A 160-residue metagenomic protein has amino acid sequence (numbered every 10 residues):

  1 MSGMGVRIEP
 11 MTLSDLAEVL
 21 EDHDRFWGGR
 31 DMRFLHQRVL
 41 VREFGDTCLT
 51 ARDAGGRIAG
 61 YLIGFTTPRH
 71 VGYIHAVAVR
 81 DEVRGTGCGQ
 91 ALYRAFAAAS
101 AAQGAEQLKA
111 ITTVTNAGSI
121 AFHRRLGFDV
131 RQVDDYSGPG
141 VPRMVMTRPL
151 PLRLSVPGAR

Functional and structural regions predicted by a protein language model:
M1-S14, R148-R160: Conserved N-terminal entry element of GNAT/NAT acetyltransferase domains
P10-A76, R80, Y93-A95, Y136 (+1 more regions): Acetyl-CoA-dependent GNAT
D31-M32, G118, V141, L154: Anionic, Ser/Thr-rich low-complexity intrinsically disordered regions
V77-R84, T112-V114: A short, internal acetyl-CoA/4′-phosphopantetheine-binding micro-motif in the GNAT/acyltransferase core
V79, G85-A98, A121-R125: Conserved acetyl-CoA-binding loop-helix of GNAT-fold acetyltransferases
S100-T112: Conserved GNAT acetyl-CoA-binding A-motif
K109-T112, R124, D129-V145: Conserved catalytic-core motifs of GNAT/GCN5-like acyltransferases
